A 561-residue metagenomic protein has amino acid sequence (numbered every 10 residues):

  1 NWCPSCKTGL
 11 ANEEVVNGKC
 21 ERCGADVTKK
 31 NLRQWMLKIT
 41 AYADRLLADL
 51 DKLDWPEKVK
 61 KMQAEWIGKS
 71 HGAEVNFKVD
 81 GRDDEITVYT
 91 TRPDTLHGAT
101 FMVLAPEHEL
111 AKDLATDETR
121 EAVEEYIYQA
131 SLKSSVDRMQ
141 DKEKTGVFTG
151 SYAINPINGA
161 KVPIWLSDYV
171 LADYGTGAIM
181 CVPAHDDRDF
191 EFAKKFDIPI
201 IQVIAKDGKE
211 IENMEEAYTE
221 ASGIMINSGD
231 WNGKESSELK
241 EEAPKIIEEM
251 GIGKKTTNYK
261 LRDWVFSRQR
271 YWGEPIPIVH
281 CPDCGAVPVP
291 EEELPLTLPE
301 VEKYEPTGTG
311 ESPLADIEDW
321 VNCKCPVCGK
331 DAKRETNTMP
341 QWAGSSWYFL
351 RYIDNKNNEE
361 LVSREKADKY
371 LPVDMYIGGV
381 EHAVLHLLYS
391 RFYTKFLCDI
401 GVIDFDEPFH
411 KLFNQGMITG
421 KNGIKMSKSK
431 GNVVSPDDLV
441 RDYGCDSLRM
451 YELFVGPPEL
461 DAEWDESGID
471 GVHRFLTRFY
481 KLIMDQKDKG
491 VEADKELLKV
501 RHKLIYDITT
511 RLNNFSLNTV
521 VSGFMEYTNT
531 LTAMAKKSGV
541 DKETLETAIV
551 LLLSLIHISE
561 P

Functional and structural regions predicted by a protein language model:
N1-I86, P93, E109, A178-P295 (+8 more regions): Residue patterns forming the tRNA-binding/recognition surfaces of aminoacyl-tRNA synthetases and related DALR
L46, A193, H386, F479 (+1 more regions): Residue-level signal for inorganic ion chemistry
K58-T87, L132-A160, I164, K303-M339 (+3 more regions): Flexible, glycine/threonine-enriched loop-and-boundary segments that flank and lead into catalytic domains of large
D80-R82, R120, I154-K161, D173 (+12 more regions): Secondary-structure transition/capping motifs at alpha-helix termini and the adjoining loop/turn into the next element
H108-D207, E212-N213, A217-Y218: Catalytic alpha/beta core of large soluble enzyme barrels
S151-I157, K161-Y174, V321-P458: Alpha-helical recognition segments enriched in aromatics with Gly/Pro capping that present substrate-recognition
L171-I179, M225-G229, I246-M250, K333-R334 (+7 more regions): Glycine- and acidic
S554-P561: Residue-level detector of conserved catalytic or cofactor/ligand-binding positions in enzyme active sites
